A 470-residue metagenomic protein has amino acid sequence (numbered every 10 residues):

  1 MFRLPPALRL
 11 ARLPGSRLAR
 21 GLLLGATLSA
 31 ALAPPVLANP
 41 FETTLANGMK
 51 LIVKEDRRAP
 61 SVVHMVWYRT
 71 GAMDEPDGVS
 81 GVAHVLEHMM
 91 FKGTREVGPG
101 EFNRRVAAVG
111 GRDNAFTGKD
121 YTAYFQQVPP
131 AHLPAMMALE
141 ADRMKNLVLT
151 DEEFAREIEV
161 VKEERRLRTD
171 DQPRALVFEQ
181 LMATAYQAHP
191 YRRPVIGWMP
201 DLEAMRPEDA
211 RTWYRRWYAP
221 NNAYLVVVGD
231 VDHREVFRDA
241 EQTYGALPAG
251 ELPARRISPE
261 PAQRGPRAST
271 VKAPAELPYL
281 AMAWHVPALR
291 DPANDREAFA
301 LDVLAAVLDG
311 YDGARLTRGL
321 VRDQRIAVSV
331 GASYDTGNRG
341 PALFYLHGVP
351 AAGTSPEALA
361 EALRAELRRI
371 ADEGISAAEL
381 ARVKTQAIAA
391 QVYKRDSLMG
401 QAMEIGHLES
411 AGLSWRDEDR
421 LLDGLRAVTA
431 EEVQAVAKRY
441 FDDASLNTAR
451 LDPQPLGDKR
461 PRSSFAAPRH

Functional and structural regions predicted by a protein language model:
M1-S16: N-terminal secretory signal peptides that target proteins for export/translocation
F2-L4, A26-A30, L37-I52, D232-K272 (+3 more regions): Proteolytic maturation boundary segments
A19-T27: Sec-dependent signal peptide hydrophobic core
K54, R58-V85, P99-R143, P173-P200 (+5 more regions): M16 family metallopeptidases and their MPP-like homologs
V82-M90, L304: Active-site His/Glu-centered metal-binding helix of metallohydrolases
K92-V97, M144-E152, R168, I375-S376: Short, polar/flexible loop-turn hinges at active-site or ligand-entry regions and domain interfaces
I158, D209-T243, S445: Non-catalytic, conformational "gating/processing" segments within enzyme and secreted inhibitor domains
R166, A183, L252-G313: His/Glu-based metal-binding/catalytic segments typifying zinc-dependent metallopeptidases
